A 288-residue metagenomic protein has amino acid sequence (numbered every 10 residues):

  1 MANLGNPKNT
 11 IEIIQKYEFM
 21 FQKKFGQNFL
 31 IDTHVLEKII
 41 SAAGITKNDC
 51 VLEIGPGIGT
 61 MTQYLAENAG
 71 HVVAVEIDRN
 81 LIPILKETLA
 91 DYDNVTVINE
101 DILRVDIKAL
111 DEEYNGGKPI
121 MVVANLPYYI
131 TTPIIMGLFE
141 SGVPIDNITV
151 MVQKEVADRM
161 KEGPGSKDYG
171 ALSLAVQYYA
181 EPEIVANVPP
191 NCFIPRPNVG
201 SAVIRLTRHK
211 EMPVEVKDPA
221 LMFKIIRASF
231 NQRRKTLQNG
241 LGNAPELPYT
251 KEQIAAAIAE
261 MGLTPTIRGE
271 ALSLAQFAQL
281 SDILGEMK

Functional and structural regions predicted by a protein language model:
M1-A228, A259, E270, Q279 (+1 more regions): Catalytic cores of RNA-modifying enzymes
R208, R227-K288: C-terminal lobe and adjacent flexible extensions of AdoMet/dcAdoMet transferase-like proteins
